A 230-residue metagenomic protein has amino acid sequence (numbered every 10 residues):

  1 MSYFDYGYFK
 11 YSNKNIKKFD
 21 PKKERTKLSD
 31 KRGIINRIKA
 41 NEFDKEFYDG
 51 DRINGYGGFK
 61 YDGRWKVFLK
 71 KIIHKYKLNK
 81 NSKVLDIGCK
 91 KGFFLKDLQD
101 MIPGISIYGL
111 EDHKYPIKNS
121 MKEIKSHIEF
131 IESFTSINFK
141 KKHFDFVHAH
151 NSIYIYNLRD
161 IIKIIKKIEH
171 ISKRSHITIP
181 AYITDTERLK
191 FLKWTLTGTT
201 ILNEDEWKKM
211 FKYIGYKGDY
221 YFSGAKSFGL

Functional and structural regions predicted by a protein language model:
M1-Y76, L85-F139, Y156-K167, R174-L230: Class I (Rossmann-like) S-adenosyl-L-methionine-dependent methyltransferase catalytic domain, capturing the SAM-binding
N81: Phosphate-coordination loops involved in phosphoryl transfer and adenosine-cofactor binding
D145, K173: Conserved acidic residues
H148: A conserved beta-strand element that flanks and buttresses the S-adenosyl-L-methionine
N151-I155: Short catalytic micro-motifs in class I SAM-dependent methyltransferases
